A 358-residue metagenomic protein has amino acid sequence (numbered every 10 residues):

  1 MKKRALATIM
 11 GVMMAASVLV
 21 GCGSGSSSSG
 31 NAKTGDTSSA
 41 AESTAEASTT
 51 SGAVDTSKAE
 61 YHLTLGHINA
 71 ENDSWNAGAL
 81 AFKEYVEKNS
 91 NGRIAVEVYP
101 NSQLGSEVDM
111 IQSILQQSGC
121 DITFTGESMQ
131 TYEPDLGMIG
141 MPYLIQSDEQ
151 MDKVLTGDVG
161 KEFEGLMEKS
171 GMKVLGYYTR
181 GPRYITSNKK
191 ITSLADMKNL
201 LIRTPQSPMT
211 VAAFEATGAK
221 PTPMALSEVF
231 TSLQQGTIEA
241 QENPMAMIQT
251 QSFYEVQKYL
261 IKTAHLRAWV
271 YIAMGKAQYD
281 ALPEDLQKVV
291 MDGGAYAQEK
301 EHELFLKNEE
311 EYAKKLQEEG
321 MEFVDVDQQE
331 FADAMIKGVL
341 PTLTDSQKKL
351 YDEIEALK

Functional and structural regions predicted by a protein language model:
M1-A7: Positively charged n-region of N-terminal signal peptides that target proteins for export
A7-M14: Sec-dependent N-terminal signal peptides
S17-G21: C-terminal motif of bacterial Sec signal peptides marking the signal peptidase cleavage site
G23-S28, K33-G35, G52-Q150, V159 (+1 more regions): N-terminal secretory/targeting leader peptides
T37-S51: Extracellular mucin-like PTS domains
